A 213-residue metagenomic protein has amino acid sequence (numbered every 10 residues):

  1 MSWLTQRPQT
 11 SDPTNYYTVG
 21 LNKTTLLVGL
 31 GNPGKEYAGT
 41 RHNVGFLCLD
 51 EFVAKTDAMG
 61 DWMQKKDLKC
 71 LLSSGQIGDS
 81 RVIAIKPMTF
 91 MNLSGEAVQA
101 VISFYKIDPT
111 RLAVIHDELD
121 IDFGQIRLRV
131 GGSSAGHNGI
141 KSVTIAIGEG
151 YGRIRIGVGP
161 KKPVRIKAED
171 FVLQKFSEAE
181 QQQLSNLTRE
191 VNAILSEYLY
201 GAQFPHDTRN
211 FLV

Functional and structural regions predicted by a protein language model:
S2-G131, K141, I145-G152, K162-K167 (+1 more regions): Nucleotide and nucleotide-moiety/phosphate-recognizing core
S134: Conserved TIR/SEFIR loop-to-helix hotspot centered on a Trp-containing motif with a nearby acidic residue
H137: Conserved glycosyltransferase catalytic-site signature
G157-K161: Short loop/turn motifs enriched for small/polar and acidic residues
D170-L184: Active-site-adjacent mobile loop/cap segments within catalytic or ligand-binding domains
